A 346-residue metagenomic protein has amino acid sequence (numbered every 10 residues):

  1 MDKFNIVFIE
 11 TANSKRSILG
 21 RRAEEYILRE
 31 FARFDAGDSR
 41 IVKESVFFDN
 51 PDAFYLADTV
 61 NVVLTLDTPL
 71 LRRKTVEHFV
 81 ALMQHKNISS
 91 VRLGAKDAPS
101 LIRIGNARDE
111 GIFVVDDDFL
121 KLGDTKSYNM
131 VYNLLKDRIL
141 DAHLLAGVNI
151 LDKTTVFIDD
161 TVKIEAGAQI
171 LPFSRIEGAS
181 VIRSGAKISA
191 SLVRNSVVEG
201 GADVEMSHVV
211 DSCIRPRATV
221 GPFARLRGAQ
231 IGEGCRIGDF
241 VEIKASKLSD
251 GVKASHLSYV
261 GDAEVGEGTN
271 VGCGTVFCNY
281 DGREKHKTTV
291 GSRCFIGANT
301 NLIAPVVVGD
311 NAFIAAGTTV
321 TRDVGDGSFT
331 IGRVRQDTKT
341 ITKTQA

Functional and structural regions predicted by a protein language model:
M1-T154, D160-T161, G167, F173 (+2 more regions): Terminal amphipathic alpha-helical/low-complexity segments used for targeting or macromolecular assembly
K3-F8, I41, R183, R215 (+1 more regions): Secondary-structure boundary/capping motif
F31, V204-A346: Glycine-rich hexapeptide-repeat left-handed beta-helix
R72-T75, V198, I214, V324: Short glycine-/acidic-enriched loop or helix-start segments at secondary-structure transitions that form or flank
K163-I237: Acidic, glycine-rich loop-and-beta core segments that form the ion-binding/anion-interacting portion of active sites
